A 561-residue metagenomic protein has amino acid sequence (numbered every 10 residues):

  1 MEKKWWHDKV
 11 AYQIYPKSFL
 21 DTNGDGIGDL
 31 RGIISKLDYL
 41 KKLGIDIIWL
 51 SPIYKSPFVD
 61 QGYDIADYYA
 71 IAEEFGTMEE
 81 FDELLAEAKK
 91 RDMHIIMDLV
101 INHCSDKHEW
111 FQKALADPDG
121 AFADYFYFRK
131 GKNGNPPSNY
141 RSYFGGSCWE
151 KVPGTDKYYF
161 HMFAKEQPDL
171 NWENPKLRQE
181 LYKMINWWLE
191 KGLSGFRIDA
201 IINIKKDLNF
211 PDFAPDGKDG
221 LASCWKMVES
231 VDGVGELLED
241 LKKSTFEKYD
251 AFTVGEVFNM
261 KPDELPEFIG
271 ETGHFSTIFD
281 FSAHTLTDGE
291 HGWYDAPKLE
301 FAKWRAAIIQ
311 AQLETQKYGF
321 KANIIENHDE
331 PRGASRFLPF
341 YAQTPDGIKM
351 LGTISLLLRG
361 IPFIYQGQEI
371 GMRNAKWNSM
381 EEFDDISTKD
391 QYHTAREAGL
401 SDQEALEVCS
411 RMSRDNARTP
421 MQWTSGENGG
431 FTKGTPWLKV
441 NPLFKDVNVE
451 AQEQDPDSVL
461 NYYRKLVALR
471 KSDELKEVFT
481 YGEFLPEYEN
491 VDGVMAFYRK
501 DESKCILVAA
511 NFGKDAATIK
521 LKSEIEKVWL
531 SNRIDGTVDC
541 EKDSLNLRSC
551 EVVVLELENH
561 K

Functional and structural regions predicted by a protein language model:
E2-N186, E190, N203-K261, M421: Acidic/aromatic-lined carbohydrate-recognition and catalytic surfaces of CAZymes acting on diverse glycans
W6-H7, F213-K218, K226, E236-K248 (+10 more regions): Loop/helix patches that line or flank the sugar-binding groove of alpha-linked glycan CAZymes
N23, S56-D60, H103-W110, I204-L208 (+6 more regions): Short catalytic/ligand-binding loop motif for oxyanion handling, primarily in non-cytosolic enzymes, centered on
I48, F196-I198: Hydrophobic residues within beta-strands of alpha/beta enzymes
A516-I534: Beta-strand-rich binding/interaction modules
E541-K561: C-terminal beta-strand-rich structural cap/linker in extracellular carbohydrate-active enzymes
